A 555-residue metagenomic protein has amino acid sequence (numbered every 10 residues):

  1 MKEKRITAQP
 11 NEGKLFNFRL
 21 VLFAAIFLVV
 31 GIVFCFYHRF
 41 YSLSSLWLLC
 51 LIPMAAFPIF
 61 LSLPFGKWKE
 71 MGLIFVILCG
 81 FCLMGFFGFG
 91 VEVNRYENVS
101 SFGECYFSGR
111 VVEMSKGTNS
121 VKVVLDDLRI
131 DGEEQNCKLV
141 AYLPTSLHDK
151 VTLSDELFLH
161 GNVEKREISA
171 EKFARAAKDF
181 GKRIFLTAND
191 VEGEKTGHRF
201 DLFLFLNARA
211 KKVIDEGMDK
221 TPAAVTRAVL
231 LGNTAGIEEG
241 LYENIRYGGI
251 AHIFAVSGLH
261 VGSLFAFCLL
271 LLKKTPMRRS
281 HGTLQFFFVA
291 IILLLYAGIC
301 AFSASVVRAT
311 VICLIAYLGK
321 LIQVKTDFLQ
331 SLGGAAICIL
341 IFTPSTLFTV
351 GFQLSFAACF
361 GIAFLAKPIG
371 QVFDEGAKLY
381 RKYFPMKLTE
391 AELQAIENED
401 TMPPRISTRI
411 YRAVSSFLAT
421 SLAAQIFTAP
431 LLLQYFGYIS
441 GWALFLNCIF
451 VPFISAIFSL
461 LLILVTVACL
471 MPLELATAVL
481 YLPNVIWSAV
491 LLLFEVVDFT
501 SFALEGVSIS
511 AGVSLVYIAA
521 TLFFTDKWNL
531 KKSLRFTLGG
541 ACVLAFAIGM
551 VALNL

Functional and structural regions predicted by a protein language model:
M1-Y96, L482, F523-G540: N-terminal leader/targeting segments
R5, L28, F302-C542, G549-N554: Internal transmembrane alpha-helical bundles of multi-pass membrane proteins
R5-N17, I26, G181-I312, Y317-L318 (+2 more regions): Aromatic-rich juxtamembrane segments at the membrane interface
L51-P53, G258-L269, S510-F523: Hydrophobic alpha-helical transmembrane segments
C82-E104, L544-L555: Hydrophobic alpha-helical transmembrane segments in integral membrane proteins
Y96-G103, S146-V151, D201: Short, surface-exposed secondary-structure edge patches
E113-T196: OB-fold single-stranded nucleic acid-binding module
